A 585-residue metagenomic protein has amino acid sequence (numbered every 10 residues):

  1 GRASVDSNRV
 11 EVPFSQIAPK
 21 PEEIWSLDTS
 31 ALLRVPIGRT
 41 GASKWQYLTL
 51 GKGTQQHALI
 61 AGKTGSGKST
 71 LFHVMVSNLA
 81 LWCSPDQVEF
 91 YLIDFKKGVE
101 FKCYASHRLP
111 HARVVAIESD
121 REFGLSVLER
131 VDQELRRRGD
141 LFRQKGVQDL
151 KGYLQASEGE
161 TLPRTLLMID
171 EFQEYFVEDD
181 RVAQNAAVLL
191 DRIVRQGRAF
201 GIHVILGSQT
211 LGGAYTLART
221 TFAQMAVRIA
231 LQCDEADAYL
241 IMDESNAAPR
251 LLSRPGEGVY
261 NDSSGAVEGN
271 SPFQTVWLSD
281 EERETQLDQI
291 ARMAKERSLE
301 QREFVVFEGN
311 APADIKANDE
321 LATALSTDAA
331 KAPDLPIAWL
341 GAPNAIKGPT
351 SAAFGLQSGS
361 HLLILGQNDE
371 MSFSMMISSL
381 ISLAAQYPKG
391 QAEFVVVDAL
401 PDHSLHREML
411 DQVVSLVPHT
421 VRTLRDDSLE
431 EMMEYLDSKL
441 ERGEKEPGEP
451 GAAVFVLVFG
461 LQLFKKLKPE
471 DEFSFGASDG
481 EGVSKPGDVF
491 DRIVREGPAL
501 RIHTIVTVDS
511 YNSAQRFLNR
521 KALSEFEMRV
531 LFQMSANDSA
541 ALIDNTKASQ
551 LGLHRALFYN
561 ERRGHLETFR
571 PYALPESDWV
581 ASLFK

Functional and structural regions predicted by a protein language model:
G1, D234-A311, A536-K585: Conserved P-loop NTPase
R2-P21, D280-L340, K347, L461 (+2 more regions): Extended alpha-helical interface modules used as scaffolds for assembling large macromolecular complexes
A18-D149, L154-D243, P249-L251, A322-L542 (+2 more regions): P-loop NTPase catalytic phosphate-binding loop
